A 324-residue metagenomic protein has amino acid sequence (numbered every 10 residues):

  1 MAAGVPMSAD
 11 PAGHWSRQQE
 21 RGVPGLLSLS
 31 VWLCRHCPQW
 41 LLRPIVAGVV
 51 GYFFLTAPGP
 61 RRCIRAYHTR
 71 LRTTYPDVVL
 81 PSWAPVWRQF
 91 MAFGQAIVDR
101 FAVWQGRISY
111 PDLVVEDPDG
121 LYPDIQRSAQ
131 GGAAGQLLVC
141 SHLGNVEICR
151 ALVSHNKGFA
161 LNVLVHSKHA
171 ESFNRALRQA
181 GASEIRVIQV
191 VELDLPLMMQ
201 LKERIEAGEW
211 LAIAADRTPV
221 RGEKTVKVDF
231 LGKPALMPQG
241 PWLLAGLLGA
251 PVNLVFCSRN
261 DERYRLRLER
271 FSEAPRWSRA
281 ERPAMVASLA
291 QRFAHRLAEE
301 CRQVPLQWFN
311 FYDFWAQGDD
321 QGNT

Functional and structural regions predicted by a protein language model:
A2-C140, A176-L177, I185: Membrane-anchoring hydrophobic helices of lipid-metabolizing enzymes
R17, G51-Y52, Q136-L137, L164 (+3 more regions): Short, contiguous strand/loop micro-motifs
S30, R65, R150, N174 (+2 more regions): Generic structural marker for isolated residues within well-ordered, non-membrane alpha-helices of soluble domains
C37, T56, V78, W87 (+5 more regions): Non-catalytic C-terminal accessory region of glycerolipid acyltransferases and related lyso-lipid remodeling enzymes
L41, N145, W308-F309: Short hydrophobic/aromatic residue motifs in ordered secondary structure
R61, E171, P234-P238: Active-site metal-coordination segments of metallo-dependent hydrolases
P85, A92, G132-E192, A207 (+1 more regions): Catalytic core of membrane glycerolipid acyltransferases/transacylases, capturing the structured, soluble-facing
D117-L121, V146, F173, D194-M198 (+2 more regions): Amphipathic coiled-coil/heptad-repeat helices and related helical stalk/stem segments that mediate oligomerization
